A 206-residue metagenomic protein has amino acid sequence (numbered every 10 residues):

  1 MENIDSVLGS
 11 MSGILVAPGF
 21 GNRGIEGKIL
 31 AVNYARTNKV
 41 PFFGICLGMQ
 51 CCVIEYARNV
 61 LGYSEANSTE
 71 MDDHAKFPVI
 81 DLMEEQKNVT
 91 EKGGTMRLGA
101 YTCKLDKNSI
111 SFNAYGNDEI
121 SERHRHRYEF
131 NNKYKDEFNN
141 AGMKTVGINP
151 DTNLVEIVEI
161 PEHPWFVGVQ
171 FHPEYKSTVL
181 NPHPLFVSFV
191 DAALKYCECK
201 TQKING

Functional and structural regions predicted by a protein language model:
M1, D5-S6, I120-G206: Acyltransferase
S6-T102, N108-I110, F186-C197: Cysteine-nucleophile active-site neighborhood
L15, Y115, Q170-P173: Short, histidine-centered active-site or binding-site loop motifs used for metal coordination, general acid-base
F20-G21, K107, R127, D151: Short beta->alpha junction loops/turns
E65-T69, D118-H124: Short, surface-exposed acidic
G99-L105, H124-E129: Short, exposed beta-strand "edge-strand" segments with a Pro/Gly-rich flavor and a Y/T-containing core
K107-N108, N132: Alpha-helix N-capping/helix-start residues
I110-I120: Conserved beta-loop-beta connector loops within the AMP-binding
